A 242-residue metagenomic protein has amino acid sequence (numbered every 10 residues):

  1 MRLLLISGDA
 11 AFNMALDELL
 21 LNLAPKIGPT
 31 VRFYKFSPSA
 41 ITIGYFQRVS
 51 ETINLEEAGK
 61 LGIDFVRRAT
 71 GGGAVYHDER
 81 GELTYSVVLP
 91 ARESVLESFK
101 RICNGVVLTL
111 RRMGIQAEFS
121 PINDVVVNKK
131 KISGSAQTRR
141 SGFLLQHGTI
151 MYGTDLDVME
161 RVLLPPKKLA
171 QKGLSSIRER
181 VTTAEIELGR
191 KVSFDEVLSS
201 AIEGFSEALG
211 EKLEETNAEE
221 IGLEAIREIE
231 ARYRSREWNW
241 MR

Functional and structural regions predicted by a protein language model:
M1-T52, E56, R68, K168 (+1 more regions): Active-site loop/lid in soluble adenylation, ligation, and acyl-transfer enzymes
I27-T30, S37-S39, K60-I63, E79-G81 (+2 more regions): Short coil/turn connectors at secondary-structure junctions
R32-K35, V75, A117-E118: Short beta-strand
A40, R67-A69, K130, L144: Short glycine- and Lys/Arg-enriched binding-loop motifs that mark or flank ligand-binding interfaces
F46, G73-V75, A136: Gly/Ser/Thr-rich beta-alpha loop segments that engage phosphate groups in nucleotides
T52-A91: A glycine-rich, hydrophobic loop/mini-helix early in the fold
R80-E207, R227-R242: Catalytic beta-strand/loop module used to bind and position nucleotide/cofactor moieties in cofactor-attachment
